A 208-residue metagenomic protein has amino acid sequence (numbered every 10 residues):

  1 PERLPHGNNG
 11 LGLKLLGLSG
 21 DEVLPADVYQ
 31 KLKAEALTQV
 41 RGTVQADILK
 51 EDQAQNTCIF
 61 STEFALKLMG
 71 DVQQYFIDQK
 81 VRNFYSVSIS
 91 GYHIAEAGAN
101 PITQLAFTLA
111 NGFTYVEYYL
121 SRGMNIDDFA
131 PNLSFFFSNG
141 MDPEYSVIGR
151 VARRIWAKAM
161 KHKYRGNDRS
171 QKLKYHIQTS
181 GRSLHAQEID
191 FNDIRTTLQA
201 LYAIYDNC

Functional and structural regions predicted by a protein language model:
P1, F191-C208: Conserved phosphate/anionic-ligand binding catalytic regions in large, soluble enzymes, centered on
P1-N139, E144-Y145, K163, Q171-Q178 (+1 more regions): Catalytic alpha/beta active-site cores
L109-G112, R153-K158: Helical (often loop-to-helix) elements that flank the catalytic cores of nucleotide-handling enzymes
S146-A152: Extended amphipathic alpha-helical segments enriched in small hydrophobics
A157, S180-F191: Flexible, glycine/threonine-enriched loop-and-boundary segments that flank and lead into catalytic domains of large
